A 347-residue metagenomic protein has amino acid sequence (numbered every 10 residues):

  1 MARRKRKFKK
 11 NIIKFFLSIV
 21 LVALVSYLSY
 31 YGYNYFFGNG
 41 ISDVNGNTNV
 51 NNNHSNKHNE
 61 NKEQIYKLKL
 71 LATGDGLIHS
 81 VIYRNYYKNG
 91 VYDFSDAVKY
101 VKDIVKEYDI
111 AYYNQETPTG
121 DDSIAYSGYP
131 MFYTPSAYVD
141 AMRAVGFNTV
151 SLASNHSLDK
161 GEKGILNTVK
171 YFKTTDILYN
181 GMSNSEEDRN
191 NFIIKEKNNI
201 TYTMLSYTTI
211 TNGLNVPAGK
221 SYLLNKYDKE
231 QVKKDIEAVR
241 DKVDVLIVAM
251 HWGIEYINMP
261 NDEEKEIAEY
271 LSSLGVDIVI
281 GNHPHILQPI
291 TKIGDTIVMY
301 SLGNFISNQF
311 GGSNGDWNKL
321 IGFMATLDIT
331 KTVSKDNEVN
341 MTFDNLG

Functional and structural regions predicted by a protein language model:
M1-F8: Juxtamembrane low-complexity tails/linkers enriched in Ser/Thr-Pro and polybasic
A2, K14-V22, S26-G347: Acidic, metal/ion-coordinating pockets
